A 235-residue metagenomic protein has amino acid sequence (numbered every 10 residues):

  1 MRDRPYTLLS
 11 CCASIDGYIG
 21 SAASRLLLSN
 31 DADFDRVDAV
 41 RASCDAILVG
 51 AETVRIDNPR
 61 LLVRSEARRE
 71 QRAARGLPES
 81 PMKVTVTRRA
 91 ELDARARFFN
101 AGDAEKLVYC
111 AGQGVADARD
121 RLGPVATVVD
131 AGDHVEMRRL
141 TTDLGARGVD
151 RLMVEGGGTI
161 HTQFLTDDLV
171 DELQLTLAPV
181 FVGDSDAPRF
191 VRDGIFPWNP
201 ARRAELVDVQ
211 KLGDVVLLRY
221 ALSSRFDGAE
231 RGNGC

Functional and structural regions predicted by a protein language model:
M1-C235: Enzymes that bind and transform nitrogen-containing heteroaromatic metabolites
